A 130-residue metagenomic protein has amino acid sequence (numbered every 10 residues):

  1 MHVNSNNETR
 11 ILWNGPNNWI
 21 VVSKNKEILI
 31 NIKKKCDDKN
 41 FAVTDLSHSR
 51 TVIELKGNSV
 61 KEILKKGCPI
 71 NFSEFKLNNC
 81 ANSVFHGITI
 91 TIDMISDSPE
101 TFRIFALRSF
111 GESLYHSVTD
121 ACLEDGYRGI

Functional and structural regions predicted by a protein language model:
M1-I130: Basic, glycine/lysine-rich polyanion-binding surfaces/domains
